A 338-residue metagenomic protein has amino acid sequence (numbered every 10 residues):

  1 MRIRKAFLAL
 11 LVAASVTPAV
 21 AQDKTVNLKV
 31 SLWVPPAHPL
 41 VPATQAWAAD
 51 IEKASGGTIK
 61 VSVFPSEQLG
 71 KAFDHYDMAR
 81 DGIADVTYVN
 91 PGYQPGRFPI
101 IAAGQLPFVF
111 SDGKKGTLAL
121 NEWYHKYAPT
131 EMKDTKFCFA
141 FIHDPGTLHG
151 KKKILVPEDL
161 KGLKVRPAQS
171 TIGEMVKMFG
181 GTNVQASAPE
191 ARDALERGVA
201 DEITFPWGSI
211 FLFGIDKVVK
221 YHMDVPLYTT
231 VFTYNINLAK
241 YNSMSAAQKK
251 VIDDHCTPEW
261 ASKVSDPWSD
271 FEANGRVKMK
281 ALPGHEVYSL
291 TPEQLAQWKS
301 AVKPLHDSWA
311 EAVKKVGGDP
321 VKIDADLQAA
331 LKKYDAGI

Functional and structural regions predicted by a protein language model:
M1-L8: Bacterial N-terminal signal peptides that target proteins for export
K5, Q22-K115, K126, T130-I338: N-terminal secretory/targeting leader peptides
L8-S15: Bacterial N-terminal signal peptides
T17-A21: Sec/Tat signal peptide C-region and signal peptidase I cleavage site
W123: Divalent-metal coordination cores built from histidine and acidic residues
